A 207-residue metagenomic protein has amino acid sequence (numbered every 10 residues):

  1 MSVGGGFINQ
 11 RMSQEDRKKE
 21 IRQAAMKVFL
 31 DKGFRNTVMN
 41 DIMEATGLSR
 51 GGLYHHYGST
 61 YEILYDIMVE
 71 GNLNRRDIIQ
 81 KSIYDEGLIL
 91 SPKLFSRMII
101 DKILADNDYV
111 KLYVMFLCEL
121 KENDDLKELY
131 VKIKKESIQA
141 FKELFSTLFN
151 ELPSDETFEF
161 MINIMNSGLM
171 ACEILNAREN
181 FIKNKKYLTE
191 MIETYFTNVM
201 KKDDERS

Functional and structural regions predicted by a protein language model:
M1-D16, D203-S207: N-terminal intrinsically disordered/low-complexity leader segments
F7-N9, E20, A24-E62, D66: Helix-turn-helix
G58-E62, D66, G87, L104 (+5 more regions): Residues in soluble alpha-helical coiled-coils and helical-bundle/repeat scaffolds
D66, Q80-N107, S154-I162, K185 (+1 more regions): Hydrophobic alpha-helical connector segments
V69-R75: Short, basic, alpha-helical segments at the C-terminal edge of helix-turn-helix-like DNA-binding modules
S91, L104-E128, I174-R178: Amphipathic alpha-helical segments used for helix-helix packing
I99, Y113-L117, M165-L169: Short alpha-helical scaffolding segments that buttress acidic/His motifs in well-ordered protein cores
K127-V131, K135, T147-S207: Hydrophobic/aromatic-rich alpha-helical bundle segments in the mid-to-C-terminal region
